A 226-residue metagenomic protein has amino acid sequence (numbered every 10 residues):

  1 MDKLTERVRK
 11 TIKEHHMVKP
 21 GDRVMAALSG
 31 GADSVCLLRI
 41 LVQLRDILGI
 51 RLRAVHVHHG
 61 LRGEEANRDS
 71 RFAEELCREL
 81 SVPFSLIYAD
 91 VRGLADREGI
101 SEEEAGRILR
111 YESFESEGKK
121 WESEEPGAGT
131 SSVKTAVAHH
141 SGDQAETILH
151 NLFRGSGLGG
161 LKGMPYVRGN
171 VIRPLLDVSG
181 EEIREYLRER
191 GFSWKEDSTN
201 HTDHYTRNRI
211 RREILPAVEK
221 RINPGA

Functional and structural regions predicted by a protein language model:
M1-L28, A32-L215: Core alpha/beta nucleotide-donor-binding catalytic domains of modification enzymes
V218-A226: An accessory alpha-helical subdomain
